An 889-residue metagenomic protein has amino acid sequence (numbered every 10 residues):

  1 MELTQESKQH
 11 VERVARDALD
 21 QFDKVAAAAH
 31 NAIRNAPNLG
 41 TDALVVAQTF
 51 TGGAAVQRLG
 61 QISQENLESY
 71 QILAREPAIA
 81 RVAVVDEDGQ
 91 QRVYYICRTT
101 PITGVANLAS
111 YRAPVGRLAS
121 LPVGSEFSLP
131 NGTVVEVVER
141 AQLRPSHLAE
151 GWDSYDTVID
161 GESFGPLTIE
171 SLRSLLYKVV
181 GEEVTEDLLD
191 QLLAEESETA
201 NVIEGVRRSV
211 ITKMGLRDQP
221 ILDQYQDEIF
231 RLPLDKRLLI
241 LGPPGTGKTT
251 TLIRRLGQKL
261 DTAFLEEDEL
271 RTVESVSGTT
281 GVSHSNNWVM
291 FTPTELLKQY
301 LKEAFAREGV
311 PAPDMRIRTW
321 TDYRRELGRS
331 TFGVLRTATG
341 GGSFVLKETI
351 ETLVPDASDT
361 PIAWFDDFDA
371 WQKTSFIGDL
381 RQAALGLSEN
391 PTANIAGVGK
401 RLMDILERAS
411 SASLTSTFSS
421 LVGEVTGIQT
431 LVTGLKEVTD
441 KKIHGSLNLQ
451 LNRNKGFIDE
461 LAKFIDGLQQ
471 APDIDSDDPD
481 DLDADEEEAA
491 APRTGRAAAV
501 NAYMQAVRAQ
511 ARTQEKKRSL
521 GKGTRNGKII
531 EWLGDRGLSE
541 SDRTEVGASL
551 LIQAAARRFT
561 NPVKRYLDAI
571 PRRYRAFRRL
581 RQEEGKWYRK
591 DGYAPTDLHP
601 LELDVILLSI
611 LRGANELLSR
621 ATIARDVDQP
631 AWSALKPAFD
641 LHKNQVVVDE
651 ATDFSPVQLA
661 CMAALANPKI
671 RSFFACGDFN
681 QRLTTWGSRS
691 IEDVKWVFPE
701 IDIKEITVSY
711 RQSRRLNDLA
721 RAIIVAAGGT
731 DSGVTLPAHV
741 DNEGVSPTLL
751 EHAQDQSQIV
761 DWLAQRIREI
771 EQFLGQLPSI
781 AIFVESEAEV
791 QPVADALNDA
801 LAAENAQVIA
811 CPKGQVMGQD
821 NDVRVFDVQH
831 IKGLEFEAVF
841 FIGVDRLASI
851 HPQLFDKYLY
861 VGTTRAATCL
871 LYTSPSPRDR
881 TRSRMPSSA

Functional and structural regions predicted by a protein language model:
M1-D227, P479-A489, A499-V500, A675: Extended, charged low-complexity regulatory segments
M1-S7, V11-V25, A29, G161-L167 (+4 more regions): P-loop NTPase Walker
E68-R75, R81-D88, E126-F127, I211 (+7 more regions): A general structural signal for short secondary-structure junctions and capping/turn motifs
L222, V647-V648: Short hydrophobic beta-strand that contains or immediately precedes a catalytic carboxylate
T262-V647, D653-C661, K669-R671, N680: Alpha-helical nucleic-acid-binding subdomain of P-loop helicases immediately C-terminal to the Walker A/P-loop
E266-E267, E295, E308, R318-T321 (+3 more regions): Conserved helicase motor core of SF1/SF2 NTP-dependent helicases
Y872-A889: Single conserved hydrophobic/aromatic residue that forms the stacking wall/gate of nucleotide- or nucleobase-binding
